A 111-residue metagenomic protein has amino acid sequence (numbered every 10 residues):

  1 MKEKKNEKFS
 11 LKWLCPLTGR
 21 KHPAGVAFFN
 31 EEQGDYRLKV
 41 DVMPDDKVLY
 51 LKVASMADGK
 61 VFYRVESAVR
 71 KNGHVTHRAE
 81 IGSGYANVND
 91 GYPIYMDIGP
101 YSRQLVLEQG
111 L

Functional and structural regions predicted by a protein language model:
M1-L111: Single-stranded nucleic acid-binding surfaces, predominantly the OB-fold ssDNA-binding core
